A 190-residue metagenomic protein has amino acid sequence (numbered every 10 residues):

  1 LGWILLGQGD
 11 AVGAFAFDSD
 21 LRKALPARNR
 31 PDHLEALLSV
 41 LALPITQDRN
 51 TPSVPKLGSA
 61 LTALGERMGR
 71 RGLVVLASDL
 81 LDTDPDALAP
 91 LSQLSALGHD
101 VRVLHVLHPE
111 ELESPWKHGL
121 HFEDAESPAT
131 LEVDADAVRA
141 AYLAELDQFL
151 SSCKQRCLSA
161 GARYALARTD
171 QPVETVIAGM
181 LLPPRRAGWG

Functional and structural regions predicted by a protein language model:
W3-G190: Exposed, interaction-prone extracellular/peripheral surfaces
